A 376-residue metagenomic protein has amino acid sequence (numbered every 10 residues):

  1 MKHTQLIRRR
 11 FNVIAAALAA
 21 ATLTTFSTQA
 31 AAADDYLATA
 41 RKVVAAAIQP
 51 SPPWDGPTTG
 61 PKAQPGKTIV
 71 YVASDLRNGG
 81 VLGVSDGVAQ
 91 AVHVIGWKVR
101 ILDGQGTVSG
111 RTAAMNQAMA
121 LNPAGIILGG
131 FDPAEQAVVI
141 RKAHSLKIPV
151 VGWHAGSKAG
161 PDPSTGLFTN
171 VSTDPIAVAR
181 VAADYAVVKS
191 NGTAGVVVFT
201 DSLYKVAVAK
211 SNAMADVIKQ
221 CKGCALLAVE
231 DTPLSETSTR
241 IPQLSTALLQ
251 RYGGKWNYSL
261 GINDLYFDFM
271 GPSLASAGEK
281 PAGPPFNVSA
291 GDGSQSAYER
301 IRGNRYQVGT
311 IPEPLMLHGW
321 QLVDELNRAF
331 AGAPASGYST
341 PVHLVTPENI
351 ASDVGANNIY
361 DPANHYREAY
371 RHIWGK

Functional and structural regions predicted by a protein language model:
H3-A16: Bacterial N-terminal signal peptides that target proteins for export
A21-A30: C-terminal segment of classical bacterial N-terminal signal peptides
A32-K67, I218, P314, H318-K376: Hinge/cleft segment of the Venus flytrap/periplasmic-binding protein
L37-G87, R100-A113, Q117, L121 (+3 more regions): Extracytoplasmic "Venus flytrap"
I69-Y71, R77-N78, V88, V178-D231 (+3 more regions): An alpha-beta-alpha
H93-Q105, G195-T200, A215-S238, G283-F286: Short beta-strand elements in bilobed, periplasmic/extracellular small-molecule ligand-binding domains
L128-S145, M214, P233-R300: Hydrophobic alpha-helical
V138-A177, G195, S294-R300, Q307: Flexible loop/hinge segments that line or gate small-molecule binding clefts
